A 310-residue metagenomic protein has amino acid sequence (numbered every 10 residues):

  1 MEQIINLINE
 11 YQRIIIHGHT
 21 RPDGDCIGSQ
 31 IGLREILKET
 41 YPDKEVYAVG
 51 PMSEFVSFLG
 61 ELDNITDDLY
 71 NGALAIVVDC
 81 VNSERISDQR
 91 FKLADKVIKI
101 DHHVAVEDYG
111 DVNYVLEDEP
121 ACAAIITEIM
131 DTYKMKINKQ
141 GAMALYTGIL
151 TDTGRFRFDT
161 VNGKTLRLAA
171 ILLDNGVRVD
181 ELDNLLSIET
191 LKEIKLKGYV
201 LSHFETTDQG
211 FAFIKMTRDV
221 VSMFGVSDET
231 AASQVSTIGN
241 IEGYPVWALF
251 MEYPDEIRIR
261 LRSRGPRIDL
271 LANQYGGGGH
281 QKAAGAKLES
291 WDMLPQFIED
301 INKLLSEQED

Functional and structural regions predicted by a protein language model:
E2-T20, G24, G28-E54, D67 (+2 more regions): Hydrophobic helix-and-loop "lid/oligomerization" segment in the mid-to-C-terminal part of catalytic domains
G32-R34, K92-D95, V115-L116, R167: Glycine-rich, phosphate-binding/catalytic loops in enzymes
F58-V112: Active-site cofactor/cluster-binding pocket
T66, S87-Q89, N113-L116, K134-K136 (+2 more regions): A generic local secondary-structure boundary/capping motif
D68-L69, R90-K92, V106-E107, I137-K139 (+3 more regions): Solvent-exposed alpha-helices and their adjacent loops that cap or buttress functional pockets in soluble metabolic
H103-L168: Short alpha-helices
